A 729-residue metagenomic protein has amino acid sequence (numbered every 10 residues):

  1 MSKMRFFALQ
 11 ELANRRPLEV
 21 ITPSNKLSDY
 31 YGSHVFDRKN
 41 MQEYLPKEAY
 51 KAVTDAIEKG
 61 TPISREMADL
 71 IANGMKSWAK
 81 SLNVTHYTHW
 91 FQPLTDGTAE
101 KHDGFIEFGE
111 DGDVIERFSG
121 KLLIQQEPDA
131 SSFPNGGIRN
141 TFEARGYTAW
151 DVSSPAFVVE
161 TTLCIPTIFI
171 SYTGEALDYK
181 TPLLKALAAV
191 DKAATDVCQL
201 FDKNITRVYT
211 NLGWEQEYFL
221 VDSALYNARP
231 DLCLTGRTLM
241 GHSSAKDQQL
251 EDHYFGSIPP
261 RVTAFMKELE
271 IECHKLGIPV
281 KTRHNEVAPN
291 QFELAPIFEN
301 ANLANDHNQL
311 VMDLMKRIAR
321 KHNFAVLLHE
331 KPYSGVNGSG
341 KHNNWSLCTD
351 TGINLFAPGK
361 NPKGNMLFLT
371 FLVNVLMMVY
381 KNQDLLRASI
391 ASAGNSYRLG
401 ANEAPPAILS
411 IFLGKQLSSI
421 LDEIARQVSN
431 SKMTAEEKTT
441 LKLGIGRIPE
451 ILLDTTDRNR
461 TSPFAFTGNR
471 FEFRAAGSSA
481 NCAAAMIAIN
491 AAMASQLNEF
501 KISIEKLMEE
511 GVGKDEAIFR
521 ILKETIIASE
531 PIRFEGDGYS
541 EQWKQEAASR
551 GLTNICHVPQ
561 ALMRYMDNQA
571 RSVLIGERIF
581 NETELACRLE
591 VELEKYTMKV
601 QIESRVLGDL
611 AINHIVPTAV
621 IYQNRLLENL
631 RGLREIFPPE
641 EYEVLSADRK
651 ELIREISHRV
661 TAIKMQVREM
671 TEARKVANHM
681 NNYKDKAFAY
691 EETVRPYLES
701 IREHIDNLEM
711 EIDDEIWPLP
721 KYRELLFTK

Functional and structural regions predicted by a protein language model:
S2-S24, T141-P155, T162: N-terminal hydrophobic targeting/anchoring segments and the immediately downstream early-domain regions of hydrolases
A13-G120, I124-N140: Histidine/acidic residue-rich metal-binding segments in metalloenzymes
M67, F91, S119, P296-F298 (+5 more regions): Active-site proximal loops enriched in glycine and acidic residues that flank catalytic Cys/His/Asp and coordinate
M67-I71, F91-P93, K121-L122, F169 (+4 more regions): Active-site-proximal loop/turn and secondary-structure-junction residues that shape catalytic pockets, frequently
D96-G112, S131, R229, G236-T238 (+4 more regions): Short linear, low-complexity motifs centered on an aromatic residue
E143-L328, N337-G340, L347-E590: Glycine-rich, acidic/polar active-site loops that bind/position phosphate-bearing ligands
L232, N308, E330-K331, A357-N361 (+6 more regions): Composition- and surface-driven signal marking solvent-exposed, interaction-prone regions in large proteins
T525-K729: C-terminal amphipathic alpha-helical interaction region
